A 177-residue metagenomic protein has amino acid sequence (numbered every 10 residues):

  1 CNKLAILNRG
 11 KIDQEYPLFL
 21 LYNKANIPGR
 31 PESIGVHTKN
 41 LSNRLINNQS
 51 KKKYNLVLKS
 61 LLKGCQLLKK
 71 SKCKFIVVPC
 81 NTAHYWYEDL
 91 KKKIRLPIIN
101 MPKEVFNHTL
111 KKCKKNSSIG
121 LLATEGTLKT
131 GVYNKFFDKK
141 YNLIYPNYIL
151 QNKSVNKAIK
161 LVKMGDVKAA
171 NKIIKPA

Functional and structural regions predicted by a protein language model:
C1-A177: Non-catalytic structural scaffold of enzyme domains
